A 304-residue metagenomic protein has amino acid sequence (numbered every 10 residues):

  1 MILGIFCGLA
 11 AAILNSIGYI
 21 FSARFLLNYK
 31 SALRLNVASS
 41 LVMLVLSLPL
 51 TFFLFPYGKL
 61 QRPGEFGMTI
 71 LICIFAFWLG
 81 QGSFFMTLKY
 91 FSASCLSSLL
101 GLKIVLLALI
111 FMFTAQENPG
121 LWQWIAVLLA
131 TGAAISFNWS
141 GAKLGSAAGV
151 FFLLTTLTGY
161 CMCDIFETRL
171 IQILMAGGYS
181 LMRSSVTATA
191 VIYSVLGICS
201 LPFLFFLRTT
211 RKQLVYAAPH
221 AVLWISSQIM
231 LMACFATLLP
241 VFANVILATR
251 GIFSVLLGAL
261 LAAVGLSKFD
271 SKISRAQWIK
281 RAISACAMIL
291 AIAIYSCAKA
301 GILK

Functional and structural regions predicted by a protein language model:
M1-K304: Polytopic alpha-helical membrane proteins, predominantly small-molecule transporters/carriers
